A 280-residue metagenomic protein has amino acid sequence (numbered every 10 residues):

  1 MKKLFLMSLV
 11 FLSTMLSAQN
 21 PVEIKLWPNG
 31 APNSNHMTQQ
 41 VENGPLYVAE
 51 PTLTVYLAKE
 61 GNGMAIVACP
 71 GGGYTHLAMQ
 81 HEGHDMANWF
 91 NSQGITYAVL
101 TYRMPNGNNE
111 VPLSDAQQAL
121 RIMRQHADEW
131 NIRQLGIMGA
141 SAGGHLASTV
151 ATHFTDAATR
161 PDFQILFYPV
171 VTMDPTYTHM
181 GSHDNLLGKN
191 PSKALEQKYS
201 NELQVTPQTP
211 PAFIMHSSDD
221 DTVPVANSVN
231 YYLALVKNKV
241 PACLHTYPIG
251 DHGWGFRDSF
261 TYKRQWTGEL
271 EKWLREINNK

Functional and structural regions predicted by a protein language model:
M1-V22: Bacterial Sec-dependent N-terminal signal peptides
Q19-E60: N-terminal cap/lid segment of alpha/beta-hydrolase-fold proteins
G63-G71: Short beta-strand element of the alpha/beta-hydrolase
A78-A87, A98-Q134, D258-Q265: Catalytic nucleophile-loop/oxyanion-hole region of alpha/beta-hydrolase and closely related hydrolase-like folds
Q118-S182, E196: Primarily recognizes the serine-hydrolase "nucleophile elbow" in alpha/beta-hydrolase and SGNH/GDSL folds
I214-H216, D220: Short beta-strand/loop motif that positions the catalytic acidic residue of the alpha/beta-hydrolase fold
D221-N227: Conserved alpha/beta-hydrolase "acid-adjacent" motif
V229-K280: C-terminal catalytic histidine-bearing segment of alpha/beta-hydrolase fold enzymes
